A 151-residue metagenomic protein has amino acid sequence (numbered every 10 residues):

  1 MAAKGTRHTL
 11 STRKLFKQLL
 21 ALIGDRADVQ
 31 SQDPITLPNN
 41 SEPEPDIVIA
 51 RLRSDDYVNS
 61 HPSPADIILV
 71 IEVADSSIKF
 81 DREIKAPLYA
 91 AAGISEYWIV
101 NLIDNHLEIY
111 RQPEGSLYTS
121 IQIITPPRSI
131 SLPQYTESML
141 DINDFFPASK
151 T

Functional and structural regions predicted by a protein language model:
M1-T151: Gly/Pro/Ser/Thr-rich low-complexity, intrinsically disordered segments predominantly at protein N-termini
